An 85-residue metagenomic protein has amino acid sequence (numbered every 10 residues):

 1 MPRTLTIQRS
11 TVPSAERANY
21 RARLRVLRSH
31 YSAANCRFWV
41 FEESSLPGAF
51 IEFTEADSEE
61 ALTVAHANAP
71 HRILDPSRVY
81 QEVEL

Functional and structural regions predicted by a protein language model:
M1-L85: Short S/T/G/P-rich N-terminal loop/turn motif that feeds into the first structured element of a domain
